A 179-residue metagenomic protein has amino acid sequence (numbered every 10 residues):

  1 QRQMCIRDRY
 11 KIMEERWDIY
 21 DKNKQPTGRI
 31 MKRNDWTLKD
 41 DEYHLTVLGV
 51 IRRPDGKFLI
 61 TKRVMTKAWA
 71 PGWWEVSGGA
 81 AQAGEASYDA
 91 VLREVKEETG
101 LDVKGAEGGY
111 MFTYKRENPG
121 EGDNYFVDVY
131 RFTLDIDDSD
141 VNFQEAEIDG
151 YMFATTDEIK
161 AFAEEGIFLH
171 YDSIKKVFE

Functional and structural regions predicted by a protein language model:
Q1-I6: Short, small-residue-biased leader/transition segments that mark boundaries at the very start of proteins
I12, P71-G72, A83, Y110-E117 (+1 more regions): Nudix hydrolase/Nudix homology domain
M13-L48, P54: Acidic, metal-coordinating catalytic segment for phosphate/diphosphate chemistry, firing primarily on the Nudix
N23, R53-G56, V64, T133-D138 (+1 more regions): Short loop segments at secondary-structure junctions
D35-L38, K67-A70, Y151: A short local loop/turn or secondary-structure capping micro-motif enriched for an aromatic residue
T46-G78: A glycine-rich, hydrophobic loop/mini-helix early in the fold
L59-I60, V76-G109: The catalytic Nudix box helix
